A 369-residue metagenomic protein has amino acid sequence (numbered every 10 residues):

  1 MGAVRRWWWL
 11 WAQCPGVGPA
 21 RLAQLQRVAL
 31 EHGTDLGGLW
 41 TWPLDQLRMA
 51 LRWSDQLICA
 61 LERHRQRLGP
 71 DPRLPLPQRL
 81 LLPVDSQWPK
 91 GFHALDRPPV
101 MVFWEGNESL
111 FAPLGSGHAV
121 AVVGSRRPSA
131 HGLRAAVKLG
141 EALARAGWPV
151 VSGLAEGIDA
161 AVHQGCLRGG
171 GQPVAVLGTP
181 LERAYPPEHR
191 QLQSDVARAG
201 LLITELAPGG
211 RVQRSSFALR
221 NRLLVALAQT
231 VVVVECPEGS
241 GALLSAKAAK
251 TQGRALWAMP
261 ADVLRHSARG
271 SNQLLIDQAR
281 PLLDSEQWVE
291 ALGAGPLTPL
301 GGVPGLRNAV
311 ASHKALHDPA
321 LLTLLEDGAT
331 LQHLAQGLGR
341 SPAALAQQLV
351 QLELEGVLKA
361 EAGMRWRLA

Functional and structural regions predicted by a protein language model:
M1-Q87, E355-A369: Short, small/acidic-rich helices and loops at N termini and domain boundaries of DNA replication/processing enzymes
M1-W7, L82-A369: Glycine-biased, small-residue-rich flexible motifs in mid-sequence functional cores and linkers
